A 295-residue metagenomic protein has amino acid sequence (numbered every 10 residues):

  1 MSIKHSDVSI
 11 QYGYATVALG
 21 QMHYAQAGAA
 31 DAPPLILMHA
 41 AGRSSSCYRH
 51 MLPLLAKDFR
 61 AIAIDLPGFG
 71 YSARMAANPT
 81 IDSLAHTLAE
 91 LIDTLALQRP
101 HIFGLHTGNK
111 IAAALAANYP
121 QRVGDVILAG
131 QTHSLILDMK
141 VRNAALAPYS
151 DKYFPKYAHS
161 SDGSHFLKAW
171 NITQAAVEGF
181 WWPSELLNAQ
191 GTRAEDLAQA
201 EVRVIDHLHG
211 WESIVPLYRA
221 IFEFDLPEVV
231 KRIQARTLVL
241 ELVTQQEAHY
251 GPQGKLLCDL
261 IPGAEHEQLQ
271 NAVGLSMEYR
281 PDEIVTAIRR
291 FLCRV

Functional and structural regions predicted by a protein language model:
M1-L35, K57-F59, D93, L97 (+2 more regions): Alpha/beta-hydrolase fold catalytic core
A18-R74: Conserved HGGG/HGGXW glycine-rich cap/lid loop of the alpha/beta-hydrolase fold
I62-T107, N118, M277-E278, T286: Active-site loop/oxyanion-hole signature of alpha/beta-hydrolase fold enzymes
I111-L115: Hydrolases whose catalytic domains are alpha/beta-hydrolase-1, hotdog thioesterase, or metallo-beta-lactamase-like
A117, G124-K168: Flexible "cap/lid" loop of the alpha/beta hydrolase fold
L137, S160-R232: Conserved alpha/beta-hydrolase catalytic His-Asp/Glu region
Q234-A272: Conserved loop-alpha-helix segment in the C-terminal half of the alpha/beta-hydrolase fold that carries the catalytic
P262-V295: Catalytic active-site module of serine/aspartate enzymes centered on a nucleophile-bearing elbow/loop
